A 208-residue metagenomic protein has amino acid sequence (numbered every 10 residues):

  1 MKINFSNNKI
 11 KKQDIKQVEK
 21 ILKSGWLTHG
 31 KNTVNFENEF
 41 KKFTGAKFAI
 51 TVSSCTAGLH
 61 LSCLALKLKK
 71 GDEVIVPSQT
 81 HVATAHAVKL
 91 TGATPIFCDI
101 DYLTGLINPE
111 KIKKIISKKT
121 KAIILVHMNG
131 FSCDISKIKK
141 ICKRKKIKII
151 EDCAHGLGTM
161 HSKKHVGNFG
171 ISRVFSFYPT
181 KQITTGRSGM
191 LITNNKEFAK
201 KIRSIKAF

Functional and structural regions predicted by a protein language model:
M1-W26, K31: N-terminal "arm"/small-domain region of PLP-dependent enzymes with the aminotransferase-like
W26-E73, A87-T91, F97-D99, K164: Phosphate-binding glycine-rich loop
L64-C153, M160: PLP-dependent aminotransferase-like
E151-T185, K200: Conserved active-site segment immediately N-terminal to the catalytic lysine that forms the internal aldimine
P179-F208: Conserved core segment of the aminotransferase class I/II
